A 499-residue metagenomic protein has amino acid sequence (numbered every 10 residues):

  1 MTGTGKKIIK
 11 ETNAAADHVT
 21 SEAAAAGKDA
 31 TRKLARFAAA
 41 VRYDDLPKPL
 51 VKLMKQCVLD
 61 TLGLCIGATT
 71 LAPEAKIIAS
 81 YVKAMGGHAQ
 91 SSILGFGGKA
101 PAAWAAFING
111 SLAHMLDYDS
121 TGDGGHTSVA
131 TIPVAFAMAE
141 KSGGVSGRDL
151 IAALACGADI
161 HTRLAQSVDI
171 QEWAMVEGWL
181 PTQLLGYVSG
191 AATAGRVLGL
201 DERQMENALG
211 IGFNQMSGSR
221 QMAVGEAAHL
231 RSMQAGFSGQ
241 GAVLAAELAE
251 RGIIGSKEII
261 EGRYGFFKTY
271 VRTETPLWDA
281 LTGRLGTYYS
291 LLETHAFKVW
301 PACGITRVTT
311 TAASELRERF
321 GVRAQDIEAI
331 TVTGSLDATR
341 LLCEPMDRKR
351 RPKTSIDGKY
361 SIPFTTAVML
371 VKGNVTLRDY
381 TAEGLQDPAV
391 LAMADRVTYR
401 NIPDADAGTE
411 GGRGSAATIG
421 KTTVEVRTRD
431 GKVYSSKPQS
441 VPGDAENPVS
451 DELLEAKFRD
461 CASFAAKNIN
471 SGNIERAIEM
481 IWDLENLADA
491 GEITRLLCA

Functional and structural regions predicted by a protein language model:
T2-G125, A223, A227-Q240, E247-A499: Terminal-appendage/accessory-domain detector
V51, K55, L59, T131 (+3 more regions): Hydrophobic face of alpha-helices
G67-A68, A135-G143, A191-L198, A245-L248 (+2 more regions): Well-ordered alpha-helical scaffold segments within catalytic/enzyme domains
K99, A105-I160, L164: Function-dense linear segments that define catalytic or interfacial modules in macromolecule-processing proteins
A113, A130-P133, A137-K141, I160 (+3 more regions): Short connector loops/turns at beta-strand edges and beta->alpha or beta->beta junctions
D123-S128, W179-L184, V299: Short helix-coil transition sites and intra-membrane helix breaks within transmembrane domains of multi-pass
S128-F136, G186-T193, G239-L244, T306-V308 (+1 more regions): Well-ordered alpha-helical segments within folded domains of soluble proteins
E140-L244, E258, G262-R263: Glycine-rich, mobile lid/loop segments that gate access to catalytic sites or pores
